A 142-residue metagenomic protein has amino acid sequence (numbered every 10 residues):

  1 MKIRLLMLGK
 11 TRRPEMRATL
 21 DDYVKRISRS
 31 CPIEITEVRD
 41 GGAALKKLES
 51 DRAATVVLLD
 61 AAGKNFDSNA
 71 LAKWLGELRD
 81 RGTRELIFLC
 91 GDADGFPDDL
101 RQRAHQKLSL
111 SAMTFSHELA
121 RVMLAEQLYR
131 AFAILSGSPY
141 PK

Functional and structural regions predicted by a protein language model:
M1-K142: Post-transcriptional modification and biogenesis factors for structured RNAs of the translation apparatus
